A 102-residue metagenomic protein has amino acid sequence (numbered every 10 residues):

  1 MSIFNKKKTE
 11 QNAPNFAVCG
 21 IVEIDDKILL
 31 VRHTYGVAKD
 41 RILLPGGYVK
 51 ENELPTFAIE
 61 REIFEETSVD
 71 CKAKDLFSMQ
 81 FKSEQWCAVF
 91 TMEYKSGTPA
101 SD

Functional and structural regions predicted by a protein language model:
M1-C19: Acidic, metal-coordinating catalytic segment for phosphate/diphosphate chemistry, firing primarily on the Nudix
F16-V18, D26, W86-A88: Change "...and in nucleic-acid phosphodiester-cleaving endonucleases..." to "...and in nucleic-acid processing enzymes
I21, L30, V89-T91: Conserved hydrophobic/aromatic beta-strand scaffold that supports enzyme active sites
E23, K74-F77: Conserved positions in beta-strands of structured domains
E23-E65: Conserved Nudix-box catalytic region and its N-terminal flanking loop in Nudix hydrolases and closely related
V31, L76-M79: Residue-level detector of high-confidence beta-strand sites
V49-A73, Q80-D102: Unchanged
